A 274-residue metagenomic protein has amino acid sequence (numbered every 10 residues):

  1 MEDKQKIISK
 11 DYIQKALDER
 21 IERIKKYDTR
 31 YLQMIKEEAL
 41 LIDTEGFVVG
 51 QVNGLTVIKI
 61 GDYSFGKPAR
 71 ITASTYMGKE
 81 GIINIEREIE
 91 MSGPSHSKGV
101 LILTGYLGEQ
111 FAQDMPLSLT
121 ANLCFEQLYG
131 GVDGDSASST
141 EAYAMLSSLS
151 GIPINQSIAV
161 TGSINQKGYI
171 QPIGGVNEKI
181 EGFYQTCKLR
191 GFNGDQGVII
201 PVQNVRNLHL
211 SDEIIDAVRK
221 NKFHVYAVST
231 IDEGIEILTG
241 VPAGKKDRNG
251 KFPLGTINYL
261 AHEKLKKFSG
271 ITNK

Functional and structural regions predicted by a protein language model:
M1-I8, I21-I24: AAA+ ATPase "lid" subdomain C-terminal helix
I7-D11, K15: Terminal amphipathic helices with adjacent charged low-complexity linkers/tails
K10, R30-N53, V57, K67-M91 (+1 more regions): Peripheral, non-AAA+ core regions of ATP-driven protein-machinery
A16-R20, L238: A general structural motif at alpha-helix termini
K59-Y63: SsDNA-processing nucleotidyl-transfer enzymes
